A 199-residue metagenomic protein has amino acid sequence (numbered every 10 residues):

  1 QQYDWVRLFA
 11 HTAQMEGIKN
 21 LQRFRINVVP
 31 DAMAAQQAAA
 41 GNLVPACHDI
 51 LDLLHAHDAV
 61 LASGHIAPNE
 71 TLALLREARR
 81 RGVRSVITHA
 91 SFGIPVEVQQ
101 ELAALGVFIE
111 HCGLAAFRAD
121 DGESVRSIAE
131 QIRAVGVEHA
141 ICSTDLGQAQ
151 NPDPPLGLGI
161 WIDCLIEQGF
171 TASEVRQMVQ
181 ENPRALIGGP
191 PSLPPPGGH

Functional and structural regions predicted by a protein language model:
Q1, L61, I109, D145 (+2 more regions): Divalent metal-coordination and catalytic microenvironments
Q1-D4, I66, A90-G93, C112-A116 (+2 more regions): Active-site beta-loop-alpha junctions enriched in small/polar residues
Q1-P95: Divalent metal-binding pocket/active-site signature
V44, D121-E130, L156-W161: Charged helix-capping and loop-helix junction motifs
D52-H55, L75, R79-R80, Q99-G106 (+1 more regions): Acidic (Asp/Glu)-rich catalytic clusters
V60-A62, R84-V86, G106-E110, H139-I141: Structural preference for beta-strand elements that scaffold enzyme active sites
V137-P154: Short acidic/histidine-rich active-site segments
L158-H199: Mid-to-C-terminal alpha-helical segments outside catalytic/metal-binding sites
